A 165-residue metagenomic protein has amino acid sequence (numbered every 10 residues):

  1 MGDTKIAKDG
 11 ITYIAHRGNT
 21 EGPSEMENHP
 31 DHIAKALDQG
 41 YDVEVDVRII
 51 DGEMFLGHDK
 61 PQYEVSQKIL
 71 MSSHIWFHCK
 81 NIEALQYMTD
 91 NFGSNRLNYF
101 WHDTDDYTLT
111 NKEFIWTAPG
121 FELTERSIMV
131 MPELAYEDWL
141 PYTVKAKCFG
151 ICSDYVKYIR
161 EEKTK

Functional and structural regions predicted by a protein language model:
M1-K165: Phosphate-group recognition and catalysis centered on beta-loop-alpha active-site segments
